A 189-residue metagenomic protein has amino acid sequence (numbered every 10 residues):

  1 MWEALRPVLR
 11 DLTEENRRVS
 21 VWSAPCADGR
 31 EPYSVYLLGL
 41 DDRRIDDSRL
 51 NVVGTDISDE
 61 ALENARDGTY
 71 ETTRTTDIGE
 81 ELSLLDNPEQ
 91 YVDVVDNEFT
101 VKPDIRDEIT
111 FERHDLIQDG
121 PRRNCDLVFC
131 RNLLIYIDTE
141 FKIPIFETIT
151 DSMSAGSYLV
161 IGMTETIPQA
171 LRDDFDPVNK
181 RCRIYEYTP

Functional and structural regions predicted by a protein language model:
M1-S20, E31-P32, L38: Class I S-adenosyl-L-methionine
P25, N132-L133: Short catalytic micro-motifs in class I SAM-dependent methyltransferases
D28-P32, L171: Conserved SAM/SAH-binding loop
L50-C125, L133: Extended basic-aromatic, gly/pro-enriched interface segments that bind polyanionic ligands
F129: A conserved beta-strand element that flanks and buttresses the S-adenosyl-L-methionine
I143-A155: A short glycine-rich, Lys/Arg-flanked "PGG" loop and its adjoining helix->strand segment in the class I
A155-M163: Conserved beta-strand signature within the Rossmann-like core of class I S-adenosyl-L-methionine
Q169-P189: Core SAM-dependent methyltransferase catalytic element
